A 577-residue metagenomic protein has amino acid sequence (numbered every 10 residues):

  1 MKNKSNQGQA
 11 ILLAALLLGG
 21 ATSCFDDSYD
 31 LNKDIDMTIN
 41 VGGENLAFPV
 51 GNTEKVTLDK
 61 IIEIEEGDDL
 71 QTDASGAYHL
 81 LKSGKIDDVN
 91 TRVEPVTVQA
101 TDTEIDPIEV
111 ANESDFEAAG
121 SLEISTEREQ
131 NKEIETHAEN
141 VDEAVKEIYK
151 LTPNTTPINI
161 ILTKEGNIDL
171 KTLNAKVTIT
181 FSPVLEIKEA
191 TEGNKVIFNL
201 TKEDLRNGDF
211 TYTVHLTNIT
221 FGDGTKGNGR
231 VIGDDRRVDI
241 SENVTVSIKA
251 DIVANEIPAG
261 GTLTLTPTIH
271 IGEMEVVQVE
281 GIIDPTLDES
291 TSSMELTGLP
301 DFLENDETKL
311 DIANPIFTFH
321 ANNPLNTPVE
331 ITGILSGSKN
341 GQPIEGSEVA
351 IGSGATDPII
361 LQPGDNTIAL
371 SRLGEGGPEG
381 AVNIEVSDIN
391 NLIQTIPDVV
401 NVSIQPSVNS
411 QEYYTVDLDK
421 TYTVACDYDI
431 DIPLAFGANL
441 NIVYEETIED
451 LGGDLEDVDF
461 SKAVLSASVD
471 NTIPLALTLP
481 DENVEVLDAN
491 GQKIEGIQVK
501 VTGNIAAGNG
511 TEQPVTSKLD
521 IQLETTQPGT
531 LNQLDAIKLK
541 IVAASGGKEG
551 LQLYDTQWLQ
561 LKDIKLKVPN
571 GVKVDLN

Functional and structural regions predicted by a protein language model:
K2-I11: Bacterial N-terminal signal peptides that target proteins for export
I11-L12, L553: Short, well-ordered helical secondary-structure segments
L12-L18: Hydrophobic helical h-region of N-terminal Sec-dependent signal peptides in bacterial secretory/periplasmic proteins
G19-S23: C-terminal motif of bacterial Sec signal peptides marking the signal peptidase cleavage site
C24-N577: Extracellular/secretory-pathway and virion-surface proteins
